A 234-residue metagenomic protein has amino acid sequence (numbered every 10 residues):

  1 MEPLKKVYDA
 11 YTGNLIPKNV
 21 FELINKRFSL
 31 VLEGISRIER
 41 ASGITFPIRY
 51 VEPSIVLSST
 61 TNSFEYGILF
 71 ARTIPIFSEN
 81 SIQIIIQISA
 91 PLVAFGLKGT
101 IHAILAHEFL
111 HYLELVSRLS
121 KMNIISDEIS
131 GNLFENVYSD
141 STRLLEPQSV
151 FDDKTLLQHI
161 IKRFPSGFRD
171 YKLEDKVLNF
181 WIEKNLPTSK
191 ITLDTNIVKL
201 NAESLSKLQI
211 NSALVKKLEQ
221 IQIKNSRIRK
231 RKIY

Functional and structural regions predicted by a protein language model:
M1-I76, N185, D194-Y234: A metal-dependent hydrolase signature that marks the N-terminal structural subdomain at the beginning of catalytic folds
T61-G99, Y112, V116: Active-site scaffold of zinc-dependent metalloenzymes
K98-T100, S126-D127: Short, surface-exposed coil-to-beta transition loops
T100-E108: Short alpha-helical catalytic segment bearing the HExxH-like zincin motif of zinc-dependent metalloproteases
S117-R169: Post-HExxH zinc-binding segment in Zn-dependent metallohydrolases
